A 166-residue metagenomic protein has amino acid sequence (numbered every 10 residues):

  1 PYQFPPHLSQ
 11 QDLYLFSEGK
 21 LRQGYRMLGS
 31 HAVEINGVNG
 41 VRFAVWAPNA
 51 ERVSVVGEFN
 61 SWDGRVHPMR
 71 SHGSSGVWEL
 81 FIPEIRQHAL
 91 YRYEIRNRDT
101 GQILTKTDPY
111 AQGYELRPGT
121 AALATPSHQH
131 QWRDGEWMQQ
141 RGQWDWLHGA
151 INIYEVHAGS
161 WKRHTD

Functional and structural regions predicted by a protein language model:
P1-V38, R42, H72-E155, S160-T165: The feature marks proteins involved in alpha-glucan
W46-V53: Short proline/glycine-enriched turn/loop motifs at strand-loop junctions of beta-rich domains
N49, D63, Q87-A89: Short loop/turn segments at connectors of secondary-structure elements within structured domains
V53-V55, Y91: Short beta-strand elements bearing conserved aromatic residues within extracellular beta-rich modules
E58-D63, R98: Change "in extracellular beta-sheet-rich domains … of secreted and cell-surface proteins" to "in beta-sheet-rich domains
G64-G73: Solvent-exposed serine/threonine-rich low-complexity stretches and specific carbohydrate-binding patches
